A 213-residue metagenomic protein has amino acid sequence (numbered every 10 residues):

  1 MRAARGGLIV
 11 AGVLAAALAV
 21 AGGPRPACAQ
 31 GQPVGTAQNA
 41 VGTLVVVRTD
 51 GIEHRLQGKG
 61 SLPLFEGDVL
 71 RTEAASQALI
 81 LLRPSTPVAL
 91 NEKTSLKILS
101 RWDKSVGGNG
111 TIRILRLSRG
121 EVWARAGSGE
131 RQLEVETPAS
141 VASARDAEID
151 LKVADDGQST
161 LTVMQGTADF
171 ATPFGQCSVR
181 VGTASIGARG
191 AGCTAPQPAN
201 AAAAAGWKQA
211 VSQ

Functional and structural regions predicted by a protein language model:
M1-R5: N-terminal secretory signal peptides that target proteins for export/translocation
G6-G7, S212: Short amphipathic alpha-helical "recognition" segments used for binding
I9-A21: Bacterial N-terminal signal peptides
L18-Q30: Bacterial Sec-dependent signal peptides at the C-terminal "C-region" and cleavage site
A27-A78, L82-Q213: Flexible, surface-exposed loop/linker segments and immediately adjacent secondary-structure boundaries
